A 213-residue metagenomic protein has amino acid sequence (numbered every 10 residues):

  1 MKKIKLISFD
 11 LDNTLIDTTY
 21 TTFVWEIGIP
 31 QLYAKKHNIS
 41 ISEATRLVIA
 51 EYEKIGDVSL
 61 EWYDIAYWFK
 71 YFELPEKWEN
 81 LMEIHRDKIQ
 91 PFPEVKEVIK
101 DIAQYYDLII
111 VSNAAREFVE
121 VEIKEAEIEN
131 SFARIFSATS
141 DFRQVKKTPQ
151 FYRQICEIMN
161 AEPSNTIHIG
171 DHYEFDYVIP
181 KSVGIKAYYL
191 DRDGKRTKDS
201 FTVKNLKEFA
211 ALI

Functional and structural regions predicted by a protein language model:
M1-I7, K100, I109, A114-I213: Asp-based, Mg2+/Mn2+-dependent phosphohydrolase catalytic module
K2-E97, E117: N-terminal helical cap/lid subdomain that shapes the substrate entry/recognition surface in HAD-like hydrolases
Q104-Y105: Structured helix-beta-strand junction loops
